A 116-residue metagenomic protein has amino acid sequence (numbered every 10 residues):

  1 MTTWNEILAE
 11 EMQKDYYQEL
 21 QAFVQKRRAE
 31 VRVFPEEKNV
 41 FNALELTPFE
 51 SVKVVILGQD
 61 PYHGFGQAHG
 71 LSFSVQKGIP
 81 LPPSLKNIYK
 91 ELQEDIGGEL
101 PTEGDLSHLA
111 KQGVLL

Functional and structural regions predicted by a protein language model:
T2-E6, E10-L116: A polyanion-binding, active-site-adjacent surface
